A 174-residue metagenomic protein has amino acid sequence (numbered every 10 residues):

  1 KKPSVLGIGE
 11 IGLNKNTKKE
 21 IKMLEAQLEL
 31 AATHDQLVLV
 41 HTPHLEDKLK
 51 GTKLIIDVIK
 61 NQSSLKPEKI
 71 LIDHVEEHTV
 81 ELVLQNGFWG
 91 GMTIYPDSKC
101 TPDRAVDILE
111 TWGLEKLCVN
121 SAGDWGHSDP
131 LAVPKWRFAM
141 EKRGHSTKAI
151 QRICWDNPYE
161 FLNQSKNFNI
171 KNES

Functional and structural regions predicted by a protein language model:
K1-H78: Divalent metal-binding pocket/active-site signature
E10, A31, G90, I150 (+1 more regions): Conserved, mostly hydrophobic/aromatic
L39, L71, G91, C118-N120: Structural detector of well-ordered beta-strand residues that form the stable sheet scaffold of enzyme domains
K48-D57, V80-N86, K99-L109, W125-A139 (+1 more regions): Histidine/acidic-residue-rich catalytic or RNA/ligand-binding cores of hydrolases and nuclease-related proteins
N61-K66, W112-G113, K142-K148: Short helix-capping segments at alpha-helix termini
K69, W89-P96, I170-K171: Short hydrophobic/aromatic-enriched beta-strand-loop microsegments
L114-P130, I150: Short acidic/histidine-rich active-site segments
P134-S174: Mid-to-C-terminal alpha-helical segments outside catalytic/metal-binding sites
